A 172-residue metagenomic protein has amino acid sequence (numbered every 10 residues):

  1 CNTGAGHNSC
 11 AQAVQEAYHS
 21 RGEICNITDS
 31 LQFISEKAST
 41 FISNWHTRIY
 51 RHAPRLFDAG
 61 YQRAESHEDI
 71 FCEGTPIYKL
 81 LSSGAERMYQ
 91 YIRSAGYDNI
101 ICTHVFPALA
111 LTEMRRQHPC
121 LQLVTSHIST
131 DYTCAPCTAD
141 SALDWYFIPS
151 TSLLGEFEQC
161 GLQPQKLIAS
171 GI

Functional and structural regions predicted by a protein language model:
C1-C10: A short, glycine/small-residue-rich beta-strand->loop->alpha-helix junction that serves as a flexible
H7-N8, S35, A108-A110, T133-P136 (+1 more regions): Short, well-ordered alpha-helical microsegments
Q12-E16, S20, E113-R116, Q159: Short, well-ordered alpha-helices that flank and scaffold nucleotide-derived cofactor binding pockets
Q12-Q15, Y89, A108, T112 (+1 more regions): Predominant activation on well-ordered alpha-helical scaffold segments within soluble catalytic domains
A13-Y89, S94: Conserved N-terminal ligand/cofactor-binding loop architecture of enzyme catalytic domains
R87-I100, A110-T125: Glycosyltransferases and closely related glycan-assembly transferases that use nucleotide-activated donors
T103-F106: Short His-centered aromatic/hydrophobic patch
R116-I172: Active-site-proximal region of nucleotide-activated glycan assembly enzymes, centered on histidine/acidic-rich loops
